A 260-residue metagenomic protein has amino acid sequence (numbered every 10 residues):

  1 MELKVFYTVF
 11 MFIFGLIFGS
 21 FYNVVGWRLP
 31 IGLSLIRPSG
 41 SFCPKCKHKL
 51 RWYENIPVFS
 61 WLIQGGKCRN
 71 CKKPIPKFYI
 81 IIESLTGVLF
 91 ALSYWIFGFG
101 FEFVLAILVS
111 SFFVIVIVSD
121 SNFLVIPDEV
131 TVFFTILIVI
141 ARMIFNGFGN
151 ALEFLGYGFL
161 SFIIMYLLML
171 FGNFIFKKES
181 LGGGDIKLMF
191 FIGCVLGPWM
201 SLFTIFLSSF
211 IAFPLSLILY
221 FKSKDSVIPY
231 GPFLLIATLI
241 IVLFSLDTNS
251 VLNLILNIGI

Functional and structural regions predicted by a protein language model:
M1-I17, Y94, V139-N146, A237-I260: Hydrophobic alpha-helical transmembrane segments
K4-F12, Y79, E83, E102 (+7 more regions): Residue-level signature of transmembrane alpha-helical entry/exit and packing/kink sites in multi-pass membrane
I13, I17, F21, S84-L92 (+5 more regions): Hydrophobic, lipid-facing residues on alpha-helical transmembrane segments of integral membrane proteins
Y22, G26, L89, S93 (+10 more regions): Alpha-helical membrane-inserting segments
N23-F78: Membrane-proximal soluble regions of multi-pass membrane proteins
N23-R28, G65-K73, F113-V125, M169-K178 (+1 more regions): C-terminal ends of transmembrane helices
F103, L108-I211, V251-I260: Functional transmembrane core segments of multi-pass inner-membrane proteins
G183-G184, L217-I240: Interfacial loop-to-transmembrane junctions
